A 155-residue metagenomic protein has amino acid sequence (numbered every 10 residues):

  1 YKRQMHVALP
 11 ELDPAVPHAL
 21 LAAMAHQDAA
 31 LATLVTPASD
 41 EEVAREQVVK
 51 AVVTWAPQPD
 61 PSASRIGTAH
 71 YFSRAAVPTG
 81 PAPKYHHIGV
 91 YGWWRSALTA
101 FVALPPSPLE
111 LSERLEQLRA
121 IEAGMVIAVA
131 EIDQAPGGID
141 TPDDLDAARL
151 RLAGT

Functional and structural regions predicted by a protein language model:
Y1: Conserved small/polar residues in nucleotide/adenosyl-binding loops
M5, T36, A75, E131-D133: Short secondary-structure boundary segments
V7-E11, P136: A short, conserved beta-strand element in the Rossmann-like catalytic core that flanks the donor/metal-binding loop
L12-S107: Conserved core of the sugar-phosphate nucleotidyltransferase
A82-T155: Conserved alpha/beta core of the MobA/IspD/sugar-nucleotide pyrophosphorylase nucleotidyltransferase superfamily
